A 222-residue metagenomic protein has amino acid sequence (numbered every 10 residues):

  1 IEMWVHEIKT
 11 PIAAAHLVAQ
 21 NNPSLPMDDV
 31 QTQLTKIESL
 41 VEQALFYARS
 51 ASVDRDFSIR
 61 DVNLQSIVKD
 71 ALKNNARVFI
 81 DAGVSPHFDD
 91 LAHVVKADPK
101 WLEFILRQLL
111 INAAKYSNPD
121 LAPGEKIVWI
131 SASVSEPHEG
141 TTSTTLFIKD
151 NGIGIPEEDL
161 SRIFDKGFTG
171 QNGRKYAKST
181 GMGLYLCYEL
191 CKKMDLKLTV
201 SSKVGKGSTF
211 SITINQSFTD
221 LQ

Functional and structural regions predicted by a protein language model:
A113-S117: Short helix-loop "hinge" at the ATP-lid/N-box region of the Bergerat-fold HATPase_c
E125-T141: Short beta-strand/loop element within the Bergerat-fold HATPase_c
D150: Acidic ATP/Mg2+-coordinating residue in the GHKL
I155-G167: Short conserved segment of the HATPase_c
K206-F210: Glycine-rich GHKL/ HATPase_c ATP-binding element in histidine kinases
